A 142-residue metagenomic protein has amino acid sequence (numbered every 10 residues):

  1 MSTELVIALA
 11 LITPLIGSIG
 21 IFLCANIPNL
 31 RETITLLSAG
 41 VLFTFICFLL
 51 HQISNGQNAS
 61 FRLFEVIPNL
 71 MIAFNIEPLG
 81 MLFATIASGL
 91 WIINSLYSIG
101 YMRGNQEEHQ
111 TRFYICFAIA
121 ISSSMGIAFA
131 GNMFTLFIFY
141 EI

Functional and structural regions predicted by a protein language model:
M1-A8, I19-I115: Transmembrane helix-loop-helix hairpins at membrane boundaries of multipass inner-membrane proteins
E4, N26, A128-L136: Membrane-interface helix caps and helix-loop-helix hairpins in membrane proteins
I12, L37-G40, G89, I119 (+1 more regions): Hydrophobic residues within alpha-helical transmembrane segments of multi-pass solute transporters/permease subunits
P14, E77, N132-I142: Functional transmembrane alpha-helices
S18-L23, S122-F129: Alpha-helical transmembrane segments of multipass membrane proteins
E32, E107, M125-G126, F134: Short, surface-exposed helix-loop/turn micro-motifs enriched in polar/charged residues
